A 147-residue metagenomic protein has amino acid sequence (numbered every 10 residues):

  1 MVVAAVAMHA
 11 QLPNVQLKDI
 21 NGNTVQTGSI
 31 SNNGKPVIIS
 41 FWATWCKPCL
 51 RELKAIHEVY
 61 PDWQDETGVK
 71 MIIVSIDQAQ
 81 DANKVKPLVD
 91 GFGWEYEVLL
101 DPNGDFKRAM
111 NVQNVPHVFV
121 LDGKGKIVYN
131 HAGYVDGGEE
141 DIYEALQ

Functional and structural regions predicted by a protein language model:
M1-Q11: Bacterial Sec-dependent N-terminal signal peptides
V15-V37: A short beta-strand-turn-helix
G34-V37, F41-W45, N114: Short pre-active-site segment immediately N-terminal to redox-active cysteine/selenocysteine motifs in thiol-based
I38-I39, M71, V118: Hydrophobic beta-strand anchors of alpha/beta hydrolase catalytic cores
C46-L50: Short, thiol/selenol-centered motifs that function as redox-active sites or metal-ligating centers
R51-F92, N103-A109: Structural microenvironment flanking redox-active thiols in thiol-disulfide oxidoreductases
L88-W94, P102-A145: Thiol/disulfide oxidoreductase modules built on the thioredoxin-like
